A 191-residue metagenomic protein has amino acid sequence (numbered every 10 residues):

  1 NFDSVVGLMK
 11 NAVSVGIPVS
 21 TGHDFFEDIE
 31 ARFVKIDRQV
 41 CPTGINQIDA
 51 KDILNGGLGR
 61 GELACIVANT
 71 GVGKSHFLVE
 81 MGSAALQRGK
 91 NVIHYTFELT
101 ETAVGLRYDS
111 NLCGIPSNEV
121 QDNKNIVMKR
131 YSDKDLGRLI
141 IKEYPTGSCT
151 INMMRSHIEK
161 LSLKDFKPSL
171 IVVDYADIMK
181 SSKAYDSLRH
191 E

Functional and structural regions predicted by a protein language model:
N1-D28: Short, small/acidic-rich helices and loops at N termini and domain boundaries of DNA replication/processing enzymes
V15-P18, V92, G137-I141: A general structural signal for well-ordered secondary-structure junctions
I17-S20, Y95-F97, K124-S132: Short low-complexity stretches enriched in small and charged residues
H23-L106, N111, E143-E191: P-loop NTPase motor core
L112-L136: Phosphate-binding loop that captures ATP/GTP phosphates
K129-C149: Conserved P-loop NTPase mechanochemical-coupling segment
